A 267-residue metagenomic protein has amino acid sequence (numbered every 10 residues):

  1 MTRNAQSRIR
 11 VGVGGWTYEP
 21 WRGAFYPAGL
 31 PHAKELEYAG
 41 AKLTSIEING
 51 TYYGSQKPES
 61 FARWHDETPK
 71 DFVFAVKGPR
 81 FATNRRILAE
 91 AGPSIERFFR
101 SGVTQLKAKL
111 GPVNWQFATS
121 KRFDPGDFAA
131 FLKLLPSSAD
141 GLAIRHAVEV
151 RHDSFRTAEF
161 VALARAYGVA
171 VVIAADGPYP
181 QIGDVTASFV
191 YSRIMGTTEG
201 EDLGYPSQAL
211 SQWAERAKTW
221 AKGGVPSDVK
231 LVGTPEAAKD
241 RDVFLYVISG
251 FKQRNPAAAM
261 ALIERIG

Functional and structural regions predicted by a protein language model:
M1-G267: Residues lining hydrophobic/aromatic ligand-binding pockets adjacent to catalytic sites
